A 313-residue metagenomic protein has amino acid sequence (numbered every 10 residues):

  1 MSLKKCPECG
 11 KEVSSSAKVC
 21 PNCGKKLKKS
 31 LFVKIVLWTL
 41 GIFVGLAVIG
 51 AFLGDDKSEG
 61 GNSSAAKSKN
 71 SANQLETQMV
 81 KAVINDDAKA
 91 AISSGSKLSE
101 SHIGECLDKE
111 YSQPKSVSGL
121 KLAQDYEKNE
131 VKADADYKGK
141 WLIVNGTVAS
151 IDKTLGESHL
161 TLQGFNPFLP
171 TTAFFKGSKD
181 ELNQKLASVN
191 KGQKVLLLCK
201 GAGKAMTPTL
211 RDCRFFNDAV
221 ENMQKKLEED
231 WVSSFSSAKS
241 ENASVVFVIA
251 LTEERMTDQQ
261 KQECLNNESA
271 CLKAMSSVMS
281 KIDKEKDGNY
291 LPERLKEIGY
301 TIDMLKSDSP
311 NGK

Functional and structural regions predicted by a protein language model:
M1-D136, F168-F174, Q184, D218-K313: N-terminal Sec-dependent export signals
K5, D136-V144, G192-L196: Short coil-to-beta-strand transition motifs
D136-Y137, S150-E157, K204-M206: Single-stranded nucleic-acid-binding OB-fold domains
K140-L155, C199: Structural detector for short beta-strands of small beta-barrel domains
G146, L210-C213, D218: Solvent-exposed loop/turn tips at the surfaces of repeat/solenoid architectures
G156-F175: OB-fold (S1/OB) nucleic-acid-binding surfaces
E181-L198: Short nucleic-acid-contacting surface segments enriched for D/E, G, S/T with interspersed K/R
L198-R211: Short, exposed beta-strand-loop hairpins at the edges of beta-sheets in extracellular/periplasmic proteins
